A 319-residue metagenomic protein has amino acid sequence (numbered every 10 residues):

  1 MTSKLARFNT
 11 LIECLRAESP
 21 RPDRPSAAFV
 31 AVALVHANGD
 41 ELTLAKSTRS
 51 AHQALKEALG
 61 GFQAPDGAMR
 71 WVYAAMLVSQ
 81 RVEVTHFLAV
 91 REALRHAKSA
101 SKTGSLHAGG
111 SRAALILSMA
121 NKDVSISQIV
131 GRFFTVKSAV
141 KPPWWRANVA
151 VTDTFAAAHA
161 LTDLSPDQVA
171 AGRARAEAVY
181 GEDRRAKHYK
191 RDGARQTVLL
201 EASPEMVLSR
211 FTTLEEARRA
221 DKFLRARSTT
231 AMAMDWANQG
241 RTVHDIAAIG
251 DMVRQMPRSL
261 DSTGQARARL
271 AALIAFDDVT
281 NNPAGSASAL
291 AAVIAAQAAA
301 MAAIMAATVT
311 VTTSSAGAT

Functional and structural regions predicted by a protein language model:
M1-K4, E41-L44, T48, E83 (+6 more regions): Intrinsic-disorder-associated interaction segments
M1-R112, A298-G317: N-terminal domain-start signal
R7-L11, F87, A114, V169 (+2 more regions): Generic hydrophobic, helix-prone segments enriched in Leu/Val/Ile
S26-A37, G67-V78, H107-M119, A150-A160 (+3 more regions): Amphipathic alpha-helical elements of HEAT/ARM-like alpha-solenoid repeat scaffolds that form extended
T43-H52, H86-L94, Q168-R173, D245-D251 (+1 more regions): Surface-exposed flexible segments
S79, E83-K222: Eukaryote-skewed repeat-based solenoidal scaffolds used as protein-protein interaction platforms, primarily
A202-T319: C-terminal structured domains
